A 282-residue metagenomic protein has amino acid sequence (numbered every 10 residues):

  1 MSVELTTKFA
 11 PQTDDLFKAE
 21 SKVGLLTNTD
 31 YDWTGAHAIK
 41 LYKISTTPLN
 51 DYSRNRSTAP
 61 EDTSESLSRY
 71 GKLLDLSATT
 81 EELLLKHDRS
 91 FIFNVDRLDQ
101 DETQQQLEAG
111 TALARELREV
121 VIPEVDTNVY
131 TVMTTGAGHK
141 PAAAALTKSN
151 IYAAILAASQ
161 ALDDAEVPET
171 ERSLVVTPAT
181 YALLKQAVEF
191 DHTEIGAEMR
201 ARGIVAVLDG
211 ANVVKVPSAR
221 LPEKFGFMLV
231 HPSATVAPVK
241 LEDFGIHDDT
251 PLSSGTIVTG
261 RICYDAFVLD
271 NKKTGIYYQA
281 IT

Functional and structural regions predicted by a protein language model:
S2-A59, T79-H87, A187-T282: Sequence/fold signature of self-assembling virion shell proteins
D15, N50, D126-Y130, P168-E171 (+1 more regions): Intrinsically disordered or highly flexible coil/loop and linker segments, enriched in small and charged/polar residues
I44, R97, P178: Residues immediately flanking
A59, E65-S66: P-loop NTPase signaling cores
G71-A109: Long, hydrophobic/aromatic-enriched structural stretches that serve as scaffold segments
R97-A165, Y277-T282: Alpha-helical scaffold segments that mediate packing/assembly in large oligomeric complexes
T135-V205: Extended, solvent-exposed, turn-rich assembly/linker loops in the middle of proteins
